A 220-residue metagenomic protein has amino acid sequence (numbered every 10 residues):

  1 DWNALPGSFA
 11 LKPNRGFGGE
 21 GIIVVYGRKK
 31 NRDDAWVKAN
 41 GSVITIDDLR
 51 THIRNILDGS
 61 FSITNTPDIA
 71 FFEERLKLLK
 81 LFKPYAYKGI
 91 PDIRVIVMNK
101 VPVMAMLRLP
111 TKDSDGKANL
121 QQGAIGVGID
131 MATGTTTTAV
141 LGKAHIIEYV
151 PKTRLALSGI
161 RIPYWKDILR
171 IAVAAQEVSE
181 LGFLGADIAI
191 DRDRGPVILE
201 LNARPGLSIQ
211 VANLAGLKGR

Functional and structural regions predicted by a protein language model:
D1-A4: Short amphipathic alpha-helix with an adjacent loop that forms part of the alpha/beta core around
A10-I53: Glycine-rich phosphate-binding loop of ATP-grasp-fold ATP-dependent ligases
I22, D113-Q122, S208-N213: A short, polar/proline- and glycine-enriched secondary-structure boundary/capping micro-motif
V37-L141: Phosphate-binding site of ATP-dependent enzymes
R94, D187-A189: Short, surface-exposed charged micro-motifs
V127-L157, I168, A172-A175: Intrinsically disordered, low-complexity Ser/Thr/Pro/Gly-rich regulatory segments
Y149-D167, E177-L181, I190-R220: C-terminal active-site "lid" helix and adjoining low-complexity regulatory extension at the edge of ATP-using catalytic
